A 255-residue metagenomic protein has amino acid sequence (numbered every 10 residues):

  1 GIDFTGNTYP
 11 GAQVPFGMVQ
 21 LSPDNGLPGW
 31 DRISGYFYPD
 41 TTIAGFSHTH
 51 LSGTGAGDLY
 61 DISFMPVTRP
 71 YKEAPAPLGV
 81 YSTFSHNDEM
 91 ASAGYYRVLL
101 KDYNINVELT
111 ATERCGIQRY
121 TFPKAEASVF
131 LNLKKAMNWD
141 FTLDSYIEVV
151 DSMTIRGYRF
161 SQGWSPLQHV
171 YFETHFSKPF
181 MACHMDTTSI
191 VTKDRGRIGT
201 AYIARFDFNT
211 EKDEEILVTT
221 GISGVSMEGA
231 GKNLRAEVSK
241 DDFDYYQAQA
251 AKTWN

Functional and structural regions predicted by a protein language model:
G1-N255: Accessory carbohydrate-recognition regions in carbohydrate-active enzymes
